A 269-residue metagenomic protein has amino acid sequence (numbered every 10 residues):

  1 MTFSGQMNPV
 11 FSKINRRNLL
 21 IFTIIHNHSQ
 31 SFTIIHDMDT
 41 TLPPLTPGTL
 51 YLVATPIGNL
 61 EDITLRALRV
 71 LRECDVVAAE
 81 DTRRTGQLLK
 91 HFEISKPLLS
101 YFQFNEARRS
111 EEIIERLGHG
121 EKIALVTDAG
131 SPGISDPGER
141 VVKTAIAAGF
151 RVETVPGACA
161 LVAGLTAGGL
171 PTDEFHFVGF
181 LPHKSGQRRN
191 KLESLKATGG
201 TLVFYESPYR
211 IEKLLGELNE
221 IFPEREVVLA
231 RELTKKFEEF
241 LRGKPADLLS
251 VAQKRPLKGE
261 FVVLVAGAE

Functional and structural regions predicted by a protein language model:
R16, L20, H26-F32, H36: Compositionally biased, intrinsically disordered low-complexity segments enriched in Pro/Arg/Gln/His
D37-Q103: Glycine-rich, flexible N-terminal cofactor/catalytic loop recognition
P47, K122, T201-E269: A contiguous loop/helix-start segment that scaffolds small-molecule binding in enzyme catalytic cores
L71-V77, G149-V152, T201-L202: Short active-site oxyanion
Y101-E106, L181-P182: Conserved helicase motor
F102, S110-C159: Glycine/small-residue-rich loop that forms an oxyanion/phosphate-binding "nest" at active or ligand-binding sites
R140-T198: Class I SAM-dependent methyltransferase SAM-binding "motif I" and its flanking Rossmann-like core
